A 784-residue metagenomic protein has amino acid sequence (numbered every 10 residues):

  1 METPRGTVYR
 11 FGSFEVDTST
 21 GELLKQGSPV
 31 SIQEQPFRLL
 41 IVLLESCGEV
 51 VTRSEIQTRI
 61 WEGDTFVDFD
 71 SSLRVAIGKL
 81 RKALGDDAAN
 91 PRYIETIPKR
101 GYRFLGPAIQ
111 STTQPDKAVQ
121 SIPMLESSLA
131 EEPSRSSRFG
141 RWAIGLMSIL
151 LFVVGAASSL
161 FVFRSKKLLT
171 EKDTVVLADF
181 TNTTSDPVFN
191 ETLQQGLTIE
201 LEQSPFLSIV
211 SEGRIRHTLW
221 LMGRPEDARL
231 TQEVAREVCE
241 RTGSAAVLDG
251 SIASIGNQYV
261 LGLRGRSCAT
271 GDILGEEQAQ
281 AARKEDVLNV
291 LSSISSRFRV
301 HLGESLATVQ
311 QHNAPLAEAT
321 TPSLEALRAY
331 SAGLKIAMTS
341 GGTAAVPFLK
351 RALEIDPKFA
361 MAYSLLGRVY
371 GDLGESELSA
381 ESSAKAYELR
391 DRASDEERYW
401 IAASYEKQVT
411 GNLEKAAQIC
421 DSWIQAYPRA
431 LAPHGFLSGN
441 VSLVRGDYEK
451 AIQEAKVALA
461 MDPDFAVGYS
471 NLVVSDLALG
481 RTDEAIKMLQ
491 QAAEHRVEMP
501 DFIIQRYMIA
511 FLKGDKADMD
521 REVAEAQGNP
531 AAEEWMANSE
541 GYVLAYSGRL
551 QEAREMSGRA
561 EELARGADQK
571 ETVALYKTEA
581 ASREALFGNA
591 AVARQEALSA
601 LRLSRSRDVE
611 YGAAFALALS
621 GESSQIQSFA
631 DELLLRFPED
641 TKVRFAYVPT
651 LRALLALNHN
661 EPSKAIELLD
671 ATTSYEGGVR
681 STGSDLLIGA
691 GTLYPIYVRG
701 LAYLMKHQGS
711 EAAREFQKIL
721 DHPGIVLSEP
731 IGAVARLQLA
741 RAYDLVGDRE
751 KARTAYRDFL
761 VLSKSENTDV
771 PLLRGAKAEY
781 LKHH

Functional and structural regions predicted by a protein language model:
E2-R10, S31, L43-G48, D64-E126: DNA-binding patch around the recognition helix
G6-R10, D17, E22-L24, S28-S31 (+15 more regions): Acidic, proline/glycine-rich low-complexity intrinsically disordered segments
L324, S331, L365, I401-A402 (+14 more regions): "A position-specific structural signal for the A-helix of alpha-solenoid helical repeats
L327, M361, E397-R398, V467 (+14 more regions): Residue register of alpha-helical TPR repeats
I336, Y370, E406-K407, V441-S442 (+8 more regions): Residue at a conserved register position within TPR or TPR-like alpha-solenoid repeats
E354, Y387-E388, Q425, A460 (+8 more regions): Amphipathic alpha-helical segments of tetratricopeptide repeats
K358, D391-D395, R429, D464 (+10 more regions): Short coil loop/turn residues that delineate tetratricopeptide repeat
R753-H784: Terminal, low-structured helical/coil segments at or just beyond the last alpha-helical repeat
